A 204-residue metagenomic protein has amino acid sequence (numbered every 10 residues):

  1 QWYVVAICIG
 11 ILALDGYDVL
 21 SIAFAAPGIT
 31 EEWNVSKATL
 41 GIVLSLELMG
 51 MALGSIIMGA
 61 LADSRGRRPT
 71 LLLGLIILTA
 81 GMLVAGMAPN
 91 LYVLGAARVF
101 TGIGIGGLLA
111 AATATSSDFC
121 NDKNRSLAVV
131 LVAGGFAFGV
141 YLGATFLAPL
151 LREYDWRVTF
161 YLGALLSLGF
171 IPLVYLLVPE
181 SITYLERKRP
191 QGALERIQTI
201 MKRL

Functional and structural regions predicted by a protein language model:
Q1-L204: Transmembrane-helix signature of 12-pass secondary carriers
